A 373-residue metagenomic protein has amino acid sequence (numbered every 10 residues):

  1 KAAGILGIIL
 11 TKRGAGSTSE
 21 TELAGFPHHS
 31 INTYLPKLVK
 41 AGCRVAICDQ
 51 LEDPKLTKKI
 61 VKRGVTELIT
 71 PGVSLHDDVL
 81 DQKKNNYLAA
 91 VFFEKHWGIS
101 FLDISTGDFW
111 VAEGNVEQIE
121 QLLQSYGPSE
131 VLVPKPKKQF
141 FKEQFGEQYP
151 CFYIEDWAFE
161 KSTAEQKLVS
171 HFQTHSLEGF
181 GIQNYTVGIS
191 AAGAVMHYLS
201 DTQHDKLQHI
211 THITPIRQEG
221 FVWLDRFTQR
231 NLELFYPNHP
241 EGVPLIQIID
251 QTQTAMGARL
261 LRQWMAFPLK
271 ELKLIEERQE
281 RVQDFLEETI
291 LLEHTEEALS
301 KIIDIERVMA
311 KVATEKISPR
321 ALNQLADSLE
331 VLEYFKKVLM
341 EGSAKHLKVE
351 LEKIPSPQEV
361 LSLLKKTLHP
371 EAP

Functional and structural regions predicted by a protein language model:
K1-D284, E293, E297-S300, D304-A313 (+1 more regions): Charged catalytic and DNA/RNA-contacting regions of genome-maintenance and nucleic-acid-processing enzymes
E288-T289: Short intracellular "coupling" helices and adjacent cytoplasmic loop segments at the cytosolic face of multi-pass
